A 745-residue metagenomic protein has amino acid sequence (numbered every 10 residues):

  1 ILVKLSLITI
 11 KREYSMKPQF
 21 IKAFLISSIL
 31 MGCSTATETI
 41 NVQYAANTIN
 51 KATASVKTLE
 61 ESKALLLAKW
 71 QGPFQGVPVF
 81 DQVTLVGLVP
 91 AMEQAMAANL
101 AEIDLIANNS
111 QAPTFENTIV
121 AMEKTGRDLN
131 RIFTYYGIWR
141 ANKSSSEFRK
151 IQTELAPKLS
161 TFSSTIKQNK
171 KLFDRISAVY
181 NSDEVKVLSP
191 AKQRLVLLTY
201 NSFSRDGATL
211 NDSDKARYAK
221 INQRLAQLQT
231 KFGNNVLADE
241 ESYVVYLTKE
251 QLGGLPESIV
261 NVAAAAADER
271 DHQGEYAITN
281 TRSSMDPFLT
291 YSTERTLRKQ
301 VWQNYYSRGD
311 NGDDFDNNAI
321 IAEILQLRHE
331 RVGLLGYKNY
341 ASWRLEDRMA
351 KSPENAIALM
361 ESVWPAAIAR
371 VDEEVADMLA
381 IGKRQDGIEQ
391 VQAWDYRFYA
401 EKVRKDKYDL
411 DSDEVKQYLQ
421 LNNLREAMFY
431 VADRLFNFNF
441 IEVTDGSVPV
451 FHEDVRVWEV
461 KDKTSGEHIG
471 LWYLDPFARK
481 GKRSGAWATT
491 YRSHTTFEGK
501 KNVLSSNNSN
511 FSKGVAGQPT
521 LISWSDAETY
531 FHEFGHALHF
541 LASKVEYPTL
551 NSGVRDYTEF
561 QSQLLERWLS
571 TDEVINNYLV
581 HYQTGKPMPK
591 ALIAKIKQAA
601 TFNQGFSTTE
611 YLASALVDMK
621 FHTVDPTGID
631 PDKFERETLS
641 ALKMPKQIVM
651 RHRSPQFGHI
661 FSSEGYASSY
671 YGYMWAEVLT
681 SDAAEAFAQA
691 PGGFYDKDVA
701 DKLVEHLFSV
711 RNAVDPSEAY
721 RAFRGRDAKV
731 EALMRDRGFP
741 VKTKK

Functional and structural regions predicted by a protein language model:
I1-S15: Short, Lys/Arg-enriched N-terminal segments with co-localized hydrophobic residues within the first ~10-30 amino acids
K17-F24: Sec-dependent signal peptide recognition, specifically the positively charged N-region followed immediately by
Y44-E257, N261, G693-Y695, K745: N-terminal helix-rich structural modules
T48-V83, G87, Q94, E275-A277 (+10 more regions): C-terminal, non-catalytic "cap/extension" segments appended to globular domains
G72-G87, Y136-L155, V179-K220, T279-A319 (+6 more regions): Short His/Asp/Glu-rich catalytic/ion-coordination signatures at enzyme active sites or charged loops
A191, L195, R224-Q227, N234-T279 (+7 more regions): Active-site-proximal, well-structured secondary-structure segments within enzyme catalytic domains
S512-Y530: Short pre-active-site segment immediately N-terminal to the catalytic Zn-binding motif
